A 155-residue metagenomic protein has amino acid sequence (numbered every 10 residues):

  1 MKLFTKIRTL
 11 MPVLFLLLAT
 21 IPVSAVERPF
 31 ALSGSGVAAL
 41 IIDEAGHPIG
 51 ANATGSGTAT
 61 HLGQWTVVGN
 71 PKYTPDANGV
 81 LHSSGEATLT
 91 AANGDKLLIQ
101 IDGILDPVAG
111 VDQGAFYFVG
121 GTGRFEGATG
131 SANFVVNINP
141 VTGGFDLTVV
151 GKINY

Functional and structural regions predicted by a protein language model:
K2-M11: Bacterial N-terminal signal peptides that target proteins for export
L10-T20: Bacterial N-terminal signal peptides
S24-Y155: Beta-strand-enriched cores of mature, soluble protein domains
